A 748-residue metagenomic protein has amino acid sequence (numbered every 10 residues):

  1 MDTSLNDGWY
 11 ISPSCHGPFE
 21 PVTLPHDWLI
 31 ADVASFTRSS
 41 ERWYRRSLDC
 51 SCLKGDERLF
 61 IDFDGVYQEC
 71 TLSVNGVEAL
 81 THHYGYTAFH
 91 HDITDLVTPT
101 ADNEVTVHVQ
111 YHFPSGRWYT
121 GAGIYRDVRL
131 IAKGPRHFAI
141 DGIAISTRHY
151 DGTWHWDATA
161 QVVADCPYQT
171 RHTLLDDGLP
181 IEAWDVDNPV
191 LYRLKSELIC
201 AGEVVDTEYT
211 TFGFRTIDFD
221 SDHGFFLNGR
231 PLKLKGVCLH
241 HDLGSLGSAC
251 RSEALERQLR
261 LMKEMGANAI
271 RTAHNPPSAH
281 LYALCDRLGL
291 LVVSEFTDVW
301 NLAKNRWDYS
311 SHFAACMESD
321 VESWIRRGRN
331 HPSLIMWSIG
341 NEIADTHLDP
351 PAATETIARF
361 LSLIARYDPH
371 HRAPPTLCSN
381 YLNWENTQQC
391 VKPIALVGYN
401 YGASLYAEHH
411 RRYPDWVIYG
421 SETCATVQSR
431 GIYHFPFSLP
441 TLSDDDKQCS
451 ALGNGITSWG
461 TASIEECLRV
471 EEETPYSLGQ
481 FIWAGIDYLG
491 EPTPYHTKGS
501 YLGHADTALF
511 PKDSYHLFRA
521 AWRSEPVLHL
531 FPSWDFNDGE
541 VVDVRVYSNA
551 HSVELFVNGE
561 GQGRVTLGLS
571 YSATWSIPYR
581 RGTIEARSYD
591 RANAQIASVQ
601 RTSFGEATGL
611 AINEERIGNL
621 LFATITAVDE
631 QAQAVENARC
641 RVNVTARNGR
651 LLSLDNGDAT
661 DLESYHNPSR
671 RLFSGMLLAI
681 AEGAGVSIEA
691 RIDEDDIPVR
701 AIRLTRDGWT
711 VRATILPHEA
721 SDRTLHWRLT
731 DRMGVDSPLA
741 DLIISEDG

Functional and structural regions predicted by a protein language model:
T3, D7-H16, A34-S35, S39-D141 (+6 more regions): Accessory beta-strand-rich segments of carbohydrate-active enzymes
T3-N6, Y10-S14, V66, P114 (+7 more regions): Substrate-binding clefts and catalytic carboxylate motifs of secreted carbohydrate-active enzymes
P25-C50, K54-F63, Y67-V74, L80-H83 (+9 more regions): Active-site-adjacent substrate/metal-binding segments within catalytic domains of carbohydrate-active enzymes
T87-H90, L175-G178, L567-A573, D661-L678 (+1 more regions): Aromatic sugar-binding surface patches on proteins that engage polysaccharides or sugar-phosphate polymers
T98-D102, T153, T159-S221, T574-G582 (+2 more regions): Extended acidic/polar, glycine-enriched regions that form or flank non-catalytic beta-rich accessory modules
I131-Y150, L509-F536, N613, D695-T705: Short, compositionally biased P/S/T/A/G/V-rich stretches that sit at domain boundaries
A158-A160, K195-E197, V544-Y547, R587-S588 (+4 more regions): Beta-strand-rich structural segments
P167-R171, D187-Y192, N549, L555-E560 (+3 more regions): Short flexible loop/turn segments that cap and initiate beta-strands
